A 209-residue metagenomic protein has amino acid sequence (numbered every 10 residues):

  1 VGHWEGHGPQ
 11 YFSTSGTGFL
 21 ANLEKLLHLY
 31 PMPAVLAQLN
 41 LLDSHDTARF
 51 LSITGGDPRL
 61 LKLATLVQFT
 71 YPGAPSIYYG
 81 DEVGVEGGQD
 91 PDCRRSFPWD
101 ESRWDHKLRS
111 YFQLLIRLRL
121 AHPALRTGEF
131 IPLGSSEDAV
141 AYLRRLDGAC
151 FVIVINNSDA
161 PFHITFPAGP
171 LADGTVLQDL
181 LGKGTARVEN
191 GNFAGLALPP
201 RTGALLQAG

Functional and structural regions predicted by a protein language model:
V1-D92, L120, F130, G134-E137 (+3 more regions): Conserved alpha/beta catalytic core and glycan-binding cleft of carbohydrate-active enzymes
F97-L133: Aromatic- and carboxylate-lined catalytic core of secreted/periplasmic carbohydrate-active enzymes
E137-A139, A149, P200-L205: Short hydrophobic/aromatic beta-strand or adjacent loop that forms the aromatic wall/cage of a ligand/substrate-binding
A168-K183: Solvent-exposed beta-hairpin/edge-strand motifs
V188-G209: C-terminal beta-strand-rich structural cap/linker in extracellular carbohydrate-active enzymes
